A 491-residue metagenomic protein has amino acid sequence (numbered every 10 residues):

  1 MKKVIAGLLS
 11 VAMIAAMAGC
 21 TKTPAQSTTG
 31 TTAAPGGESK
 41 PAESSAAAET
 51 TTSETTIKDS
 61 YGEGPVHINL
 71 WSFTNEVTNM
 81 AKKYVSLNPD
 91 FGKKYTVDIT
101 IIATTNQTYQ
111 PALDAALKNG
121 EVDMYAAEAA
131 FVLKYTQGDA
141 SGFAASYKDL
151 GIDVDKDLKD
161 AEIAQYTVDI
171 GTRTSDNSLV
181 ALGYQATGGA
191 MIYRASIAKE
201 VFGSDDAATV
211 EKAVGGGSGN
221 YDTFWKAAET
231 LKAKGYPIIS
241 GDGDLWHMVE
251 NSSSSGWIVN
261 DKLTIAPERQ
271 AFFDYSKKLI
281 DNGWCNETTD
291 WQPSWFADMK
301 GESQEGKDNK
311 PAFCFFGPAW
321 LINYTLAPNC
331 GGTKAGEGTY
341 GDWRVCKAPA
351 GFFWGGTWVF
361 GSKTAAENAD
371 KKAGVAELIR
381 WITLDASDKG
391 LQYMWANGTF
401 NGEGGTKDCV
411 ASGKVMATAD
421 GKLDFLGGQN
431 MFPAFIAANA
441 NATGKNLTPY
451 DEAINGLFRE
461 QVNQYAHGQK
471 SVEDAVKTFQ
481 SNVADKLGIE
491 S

Functional and structural regions predicted by a protein language model:
A6-G7, C20-A140, K156-D157, D370 (+3 more regions): Conserved N-terminal structural module of periplasmic/extracytoplasmic solute-binding proteins
A47-S53, A417-S491: Conserved C-terminal helix/tail region of periplasmic/extracytoplasmic solute-binding proteins
A48-D59, A129-A190, D222, Y340-R344: Hinge/lid segment of periplasmic solute-binding proteins
T78-S86, V132-K134, L245, V249-S253 (+1 more regions): Extracytoplasmic/periplasmic substrate-binding proteins
I102-A112, S218-T223, T288-E305: Short helix-initiation/N-cap motifs at beta->coil->alpha
K148, D169-L245, W257-D290, K363-A373 (+2 more regions): Helix-loop-helix "hinge/cap" segment bordering the ligand-binding cleft or interdomain interface
Y324-G331, G351-G456: C-terminal lobe and pocket-closing loops of periplasmic/extracytoplasmic Venus-flytrap solute-binding proteins
